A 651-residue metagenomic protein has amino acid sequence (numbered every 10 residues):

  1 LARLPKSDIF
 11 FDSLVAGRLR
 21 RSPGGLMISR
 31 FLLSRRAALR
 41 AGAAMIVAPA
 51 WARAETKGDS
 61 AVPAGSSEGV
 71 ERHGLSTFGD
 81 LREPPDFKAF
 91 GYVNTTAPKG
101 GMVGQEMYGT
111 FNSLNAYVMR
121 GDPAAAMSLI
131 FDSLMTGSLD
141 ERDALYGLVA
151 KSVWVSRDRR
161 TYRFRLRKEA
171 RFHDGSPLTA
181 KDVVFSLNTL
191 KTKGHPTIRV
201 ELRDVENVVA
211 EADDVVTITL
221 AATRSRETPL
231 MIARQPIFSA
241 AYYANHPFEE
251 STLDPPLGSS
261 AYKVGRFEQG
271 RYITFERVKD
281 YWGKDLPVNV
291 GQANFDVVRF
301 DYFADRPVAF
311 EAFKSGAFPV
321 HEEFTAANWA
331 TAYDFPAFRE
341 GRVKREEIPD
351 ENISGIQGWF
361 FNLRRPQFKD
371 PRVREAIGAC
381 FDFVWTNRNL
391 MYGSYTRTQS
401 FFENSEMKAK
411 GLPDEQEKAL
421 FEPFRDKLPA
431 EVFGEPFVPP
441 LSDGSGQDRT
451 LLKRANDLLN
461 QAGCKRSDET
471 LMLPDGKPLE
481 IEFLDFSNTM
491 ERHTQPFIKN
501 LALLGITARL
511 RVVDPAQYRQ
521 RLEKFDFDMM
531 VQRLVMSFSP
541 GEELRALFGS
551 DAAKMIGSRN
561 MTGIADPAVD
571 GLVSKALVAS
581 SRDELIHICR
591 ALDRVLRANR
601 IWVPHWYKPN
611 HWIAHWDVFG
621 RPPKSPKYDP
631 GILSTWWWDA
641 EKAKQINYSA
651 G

Functional and structural regions predicted by a protein language model:
R40, M45, S66, M107 (+8 more regions): Detector for C-terminal structural segments
S66-D158, R165, N188, L257: N-terminal lobe/hinge region of extracytoplasmic solute-binding protein
V93, A97, V118-A126, S152-P196 (+6 more regions): Aromatic- and charge-enriched surface segment that lines or borders ligand/interaction sites
T110, I130-E141, N188, I232-R299 (+4 more regions): Gly/Pro-rich hinge or "lid" segments in bacterial periplasmic/extracellular proteins
G147-K151, H173, L178, T219-F238 (+4 more regions): Aromatic-rich, solvent-exposed beta-strand/loop patch
R165, R199-A244, A261-E268, L412-R425: Surface-exposed binding/hinge segments that line and control ligand-binding clefts or catalytic entry sites
R167, E250, G283-Y333, E375 (+4 more regions): Ligand-site clamp/hinge motif
N207-V209, G265-E276, D301-R365, R372-A376 (+2 more regions): Extracellular/periplasmic solute-recognition and catalytic clefts
